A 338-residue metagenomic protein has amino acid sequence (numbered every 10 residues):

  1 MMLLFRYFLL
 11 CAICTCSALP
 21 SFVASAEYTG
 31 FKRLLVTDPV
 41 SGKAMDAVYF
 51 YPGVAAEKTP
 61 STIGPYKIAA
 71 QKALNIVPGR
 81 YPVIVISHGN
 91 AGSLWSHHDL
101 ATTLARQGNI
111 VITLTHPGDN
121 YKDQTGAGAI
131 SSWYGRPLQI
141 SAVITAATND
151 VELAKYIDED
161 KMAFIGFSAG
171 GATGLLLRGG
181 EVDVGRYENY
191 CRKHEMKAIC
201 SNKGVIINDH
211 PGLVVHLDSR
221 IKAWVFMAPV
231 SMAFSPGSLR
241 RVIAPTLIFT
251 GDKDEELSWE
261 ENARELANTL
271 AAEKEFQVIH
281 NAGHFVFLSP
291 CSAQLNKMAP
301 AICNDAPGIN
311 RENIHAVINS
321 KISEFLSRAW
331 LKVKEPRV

Functional and structural regions predicted by a protein language model:
A24-I86: Domain-level recognition of soluble alpha/beta enzyme cores, biased toward histidine phosphatases/phosphomutases
I76-Y81, G92-T115: Short amphipathic alpha-helix adjacent to the substrate-entry channel of hydrolases
A91-T103, N120-S141: Catalytic nucleophile-loop/oxyanion-hole region of alpha/beta-hydrolase and closely related hydrolase-like folds
A129-K155, E159, L176-R178, R186-M196 (+1 more regions): Alpha/beta-hydrolase active-site loop
G166-G170, G174: Gly/Ala-rich beta-loop-alpha elbow adjacent to hydrolase catalytic centers
M232-A233, K253-L257, H284-F285: Acidic catalytic loop of the alpha/beta-hydrolase fold
V242, I248-T250: Short beta-strand/loop motif that positions the catalytic acidic residue of the alpha/beta-hydrolase fold
A244, S258-N268, C291: Short alpha-helix in the alpha/beta-hydrolase fold that links the catalytic acid
